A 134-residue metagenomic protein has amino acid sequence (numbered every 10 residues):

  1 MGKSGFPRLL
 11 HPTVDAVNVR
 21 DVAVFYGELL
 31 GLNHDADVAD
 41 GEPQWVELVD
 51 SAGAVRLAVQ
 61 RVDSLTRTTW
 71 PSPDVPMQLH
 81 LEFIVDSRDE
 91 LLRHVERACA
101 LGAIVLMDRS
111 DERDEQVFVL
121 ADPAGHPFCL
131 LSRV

Functional and structural regions predicted by a protein language model:
M1, T66-T69: A generic local structural motif
G2-F6, V14-L57, R61-D63, D108 (+1 more regions): Core segments of cupin and vicinal oxygen chelate
R8-V17, V46-S51, T68-H94, Q116-A121: Vicinal oxygen chelate
L29-L30, L101, P123: Structural motif
D89, R97-L106: Charge-dense, helix-prone N-terminal extensions
L130-V134: Short beta->alpha transition motifs characteristic of CBS
